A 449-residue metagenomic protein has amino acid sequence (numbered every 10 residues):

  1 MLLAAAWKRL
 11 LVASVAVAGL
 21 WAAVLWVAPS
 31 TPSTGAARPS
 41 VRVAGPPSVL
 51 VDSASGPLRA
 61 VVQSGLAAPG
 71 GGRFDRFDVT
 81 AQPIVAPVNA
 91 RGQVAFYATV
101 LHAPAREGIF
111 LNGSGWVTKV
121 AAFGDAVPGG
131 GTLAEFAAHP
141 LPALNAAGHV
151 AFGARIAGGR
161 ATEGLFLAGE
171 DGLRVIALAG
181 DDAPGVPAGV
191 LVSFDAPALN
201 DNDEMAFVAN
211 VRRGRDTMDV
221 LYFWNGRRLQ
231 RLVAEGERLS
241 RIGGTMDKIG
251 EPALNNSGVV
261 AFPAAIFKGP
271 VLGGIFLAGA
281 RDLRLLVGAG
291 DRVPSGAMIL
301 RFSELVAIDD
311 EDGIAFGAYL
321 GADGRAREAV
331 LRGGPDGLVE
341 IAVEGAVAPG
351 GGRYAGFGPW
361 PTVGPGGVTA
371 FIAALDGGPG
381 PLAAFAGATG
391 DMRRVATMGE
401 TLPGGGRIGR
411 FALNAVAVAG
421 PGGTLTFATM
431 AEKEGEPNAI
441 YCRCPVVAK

Functional and structural regions predicted by a protein language model:
L2-S14: N-terminal Sec-pathway targeting helices
L11, T34-A37, R228: Intrinsically disordered, low-complexity repeat segments enriched in small/polar residues
S14-V24: Bacterial N-terminal signal peptides
A23, P32, A396-E400: Short, solvent-exposed linear motifs at loop/edge-of-secondary-structure regions
V24-R42: Signal peptide processing junction and immediate N-terminal pro/mature segment of secreted/exported proteins
P39-K449: Conserved "turn/edge" positions that cap or connect secondary-structure elements within repeat/scaffolded domains
